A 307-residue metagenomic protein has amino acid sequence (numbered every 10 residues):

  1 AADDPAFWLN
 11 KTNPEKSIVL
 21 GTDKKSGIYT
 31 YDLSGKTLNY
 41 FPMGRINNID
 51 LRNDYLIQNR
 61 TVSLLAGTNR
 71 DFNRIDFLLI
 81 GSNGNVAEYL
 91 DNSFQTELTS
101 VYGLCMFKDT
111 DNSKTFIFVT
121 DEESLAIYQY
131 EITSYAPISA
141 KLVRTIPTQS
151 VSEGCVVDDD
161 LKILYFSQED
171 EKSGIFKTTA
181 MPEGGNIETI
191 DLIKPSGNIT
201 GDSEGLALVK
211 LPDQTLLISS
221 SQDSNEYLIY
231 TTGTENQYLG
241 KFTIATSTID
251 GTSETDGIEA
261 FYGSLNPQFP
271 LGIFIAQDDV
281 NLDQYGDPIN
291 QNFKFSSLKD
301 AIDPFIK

Functional and structural regions predicted by a protein language model:
A1-K307: Sequence/structural signature of beta-propeller domains
